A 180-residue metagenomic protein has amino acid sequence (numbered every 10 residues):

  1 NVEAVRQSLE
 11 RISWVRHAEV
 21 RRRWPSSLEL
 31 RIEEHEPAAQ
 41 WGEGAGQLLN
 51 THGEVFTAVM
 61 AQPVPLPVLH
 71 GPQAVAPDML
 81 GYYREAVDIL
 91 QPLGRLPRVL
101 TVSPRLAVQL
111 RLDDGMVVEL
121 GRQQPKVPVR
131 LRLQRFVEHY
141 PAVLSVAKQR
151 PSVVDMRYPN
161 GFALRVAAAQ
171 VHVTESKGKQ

Functional and structural regions predicted by a protein language model:
A4-R11, H17-Q180: Charged, solvent-exposed interaction patches on well-folded alpha/beta domains that mediate macromolecular contacts
